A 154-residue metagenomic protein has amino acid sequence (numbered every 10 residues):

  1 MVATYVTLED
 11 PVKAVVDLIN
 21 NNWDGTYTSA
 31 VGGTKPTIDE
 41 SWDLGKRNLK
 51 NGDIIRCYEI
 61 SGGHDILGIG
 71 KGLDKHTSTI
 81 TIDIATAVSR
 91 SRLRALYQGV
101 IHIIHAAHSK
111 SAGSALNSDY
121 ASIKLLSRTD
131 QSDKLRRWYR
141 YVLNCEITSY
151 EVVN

Functional and structural regions predicted by a protein language model:
M1-G70, A107-G113: Small/polar-rich, solvent-exposed N-terminal microdomains that initiate assembly or binding
T7, P11, R92, R137: Conserved acidic
D53-R56, I80, I123, L143: A broad, low-specificity signal marking well-ordered, structured residues that form hydrophobic/aromatic
K71-L73, A95-I101: "Short basic amphipathic alpha-helical interaction patches in structured regions
G72-S89, Y139-Y150: Oligomerization/assembly interface segments of phage tail-like spikes and tubes
S89-A95: Short, conserved charged micro-motifs
I101-N154: Acidic-leaning, charged glycine-interspersed low-complexity segments
